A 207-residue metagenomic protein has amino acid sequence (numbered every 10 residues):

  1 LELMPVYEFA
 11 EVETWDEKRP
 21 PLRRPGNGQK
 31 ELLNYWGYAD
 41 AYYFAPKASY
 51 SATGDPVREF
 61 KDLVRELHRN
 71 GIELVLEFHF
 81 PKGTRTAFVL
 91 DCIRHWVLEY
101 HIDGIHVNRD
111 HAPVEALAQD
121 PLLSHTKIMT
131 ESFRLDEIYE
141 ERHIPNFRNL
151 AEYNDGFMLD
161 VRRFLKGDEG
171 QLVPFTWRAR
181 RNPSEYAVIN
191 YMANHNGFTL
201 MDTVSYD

Functional and structural regions predicted by a protein language model:
L1-F9, E31, E99: Catalytic domains of carbohydrate-active enzymes, especially glycoside hydrolases
L1-L3, Y43, E77: Conserved hydrophobic/aromatic pocket- or pore-lining residues that grip, position, or stack substrates in active sites
M4-V6, F78-H79, R109-D110, A193-N196: Short, well-ordered beta-to-alpha junction loops that form the rim of enzyme active sites and present histidine/acidic
P5-E17, G197-D207: Short, solvent-exposed beta-strand-terminating loops
E13-R69, F80-E99, D207: Aromatic- and acidic-residue-enriched carbohydrate-binding clefts of CAZyme catalytic domains
R58-H143, E152-G156: Active-site neighborhood of glycoside hydrolase catalytic domains
H101, V114-D207: Conserved alpha/beta catalytic core and glycan-binding cleft of carbohydrate-active enzymes
